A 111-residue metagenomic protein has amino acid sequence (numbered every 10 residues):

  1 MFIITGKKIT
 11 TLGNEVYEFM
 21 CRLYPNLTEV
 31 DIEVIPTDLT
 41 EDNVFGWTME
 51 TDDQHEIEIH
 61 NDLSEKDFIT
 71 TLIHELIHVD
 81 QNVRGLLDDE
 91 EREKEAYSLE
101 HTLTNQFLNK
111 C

Functional and structural regions predicted by a protein language model:
F2-K8, I32-E41: Hydrophobic or amphipathic, alpha-helical segments that drive membrane association/targeting
K8-E29: Zn2+-dependent metallopeptidase catalytic core
L12, I69, R92: Hydrophobic (often cysteine-bearing) scaffold residues that line and stabilize catalytic clefts of nucleotide/cofactor
I35-E56: Catalytic zinc-binding patch centered on the HExxH motif and its immediate surroundings that defines zinc-dependent
D38-E41, N82, H101: Membrane-anchoring alpha-helices and their flanking helix-loop junctions
D53-L72, L86-L87: Short pre-active-site segment immediately N-terminal to the catalytic Zn-binding motif
T71, E75-V79, V83: Catalytic glutamate of the conserved HExxH
D88-C111: Post-HExxH zinc-binding segment in Zn-dependent metallohydrolases
